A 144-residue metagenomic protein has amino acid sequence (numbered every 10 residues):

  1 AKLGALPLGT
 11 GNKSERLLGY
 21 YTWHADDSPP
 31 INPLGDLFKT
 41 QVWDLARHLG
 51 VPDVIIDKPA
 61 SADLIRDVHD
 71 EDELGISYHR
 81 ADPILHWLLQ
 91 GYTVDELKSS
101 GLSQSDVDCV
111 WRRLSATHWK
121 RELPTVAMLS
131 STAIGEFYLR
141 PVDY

Functional and structural regions predicted by a protein language model:
A1-Y144: ATP/NTP-dependent adenylation/nucleotidyl-transfer catalytic domains that generate, transfer, or process NMP-activated
